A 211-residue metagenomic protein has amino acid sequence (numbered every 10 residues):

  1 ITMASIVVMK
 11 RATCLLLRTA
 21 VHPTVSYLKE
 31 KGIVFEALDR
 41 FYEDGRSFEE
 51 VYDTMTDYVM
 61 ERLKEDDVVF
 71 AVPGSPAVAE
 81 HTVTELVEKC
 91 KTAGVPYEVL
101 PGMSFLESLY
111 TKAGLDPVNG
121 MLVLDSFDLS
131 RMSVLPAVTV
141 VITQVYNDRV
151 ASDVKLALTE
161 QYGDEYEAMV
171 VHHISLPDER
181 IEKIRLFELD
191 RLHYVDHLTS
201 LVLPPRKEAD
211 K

Functional and structural regions predicted by a protein language model:
I1-E98, T199-S200: Class I S-adenosyl-L-methionine
T84-V87, P96-K211: Beta-strand/loop-alpha-helix module characteristic of Rossmann-like adenine-cofactor folds
